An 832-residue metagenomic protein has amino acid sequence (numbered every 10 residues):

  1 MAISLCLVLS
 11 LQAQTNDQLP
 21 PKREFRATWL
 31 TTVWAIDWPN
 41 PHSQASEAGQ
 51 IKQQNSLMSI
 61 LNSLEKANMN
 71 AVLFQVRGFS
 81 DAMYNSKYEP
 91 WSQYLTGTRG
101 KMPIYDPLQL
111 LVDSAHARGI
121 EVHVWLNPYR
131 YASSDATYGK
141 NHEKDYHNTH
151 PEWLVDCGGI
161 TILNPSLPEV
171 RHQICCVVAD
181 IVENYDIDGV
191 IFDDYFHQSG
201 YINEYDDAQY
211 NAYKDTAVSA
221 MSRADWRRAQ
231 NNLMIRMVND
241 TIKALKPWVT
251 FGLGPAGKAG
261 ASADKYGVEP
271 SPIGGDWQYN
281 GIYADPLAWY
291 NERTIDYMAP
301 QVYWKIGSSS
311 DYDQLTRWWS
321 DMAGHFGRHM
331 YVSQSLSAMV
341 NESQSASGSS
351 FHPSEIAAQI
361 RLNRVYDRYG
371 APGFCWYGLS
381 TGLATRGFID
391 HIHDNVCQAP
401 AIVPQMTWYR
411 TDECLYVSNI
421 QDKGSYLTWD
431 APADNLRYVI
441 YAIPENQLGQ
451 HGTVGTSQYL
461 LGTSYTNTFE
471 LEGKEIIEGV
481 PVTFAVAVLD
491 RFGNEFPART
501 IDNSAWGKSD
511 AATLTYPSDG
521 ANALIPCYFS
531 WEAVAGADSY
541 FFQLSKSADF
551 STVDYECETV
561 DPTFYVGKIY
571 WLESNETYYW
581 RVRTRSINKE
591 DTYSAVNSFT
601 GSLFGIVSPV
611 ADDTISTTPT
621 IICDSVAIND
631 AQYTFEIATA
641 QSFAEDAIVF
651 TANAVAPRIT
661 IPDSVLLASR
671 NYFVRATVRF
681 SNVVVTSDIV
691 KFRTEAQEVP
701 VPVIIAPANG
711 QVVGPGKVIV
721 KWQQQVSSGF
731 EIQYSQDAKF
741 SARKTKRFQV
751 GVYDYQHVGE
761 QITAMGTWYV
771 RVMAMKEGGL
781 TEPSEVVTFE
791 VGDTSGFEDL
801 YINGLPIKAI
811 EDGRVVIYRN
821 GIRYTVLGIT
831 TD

Functional and structural regions predicted by a protein language model:
M1-C6, S10, E731-Q733, A738-K739 (+2 more regions): C-terminal outer-membrane/trafficking sorting elements
T31-Q54, Y129-D180, N184, N280-G281: Active-site-adjacent "subsite" loops/lids of carbohydrate-active enzymes
N55-D81: Catalytic domains of carbohydrate-active enzymes, especially glycoside hydrolases
Q173-V177, E183-N184, G189-F192, F196-P270 (+4 more regions): Active-site neighborhood of glycoside hydrolase catalytic domains
Y283-L287, N291-S309, H325-T407: Substrate-binding cleft of secreted/luminal carbohydrate-active enzymes
H391-D434, G493-A535, A595-A627, V690-Q724 (+1 more regions): Pro/Thr/Ser/Gly-rich low-complexity, intrinsically disordered linker/stalk tracts
V439-G479, F541-E573, N588, T634-L667 (+1 more regions): Recognizes extended acidic, P/S/T-rich segments that occur within or adjacent to Ig-like beta-sandwich modules
G473-N494, L572-N588, L666-F680, I762-G778: Beta-strand-rich modules
